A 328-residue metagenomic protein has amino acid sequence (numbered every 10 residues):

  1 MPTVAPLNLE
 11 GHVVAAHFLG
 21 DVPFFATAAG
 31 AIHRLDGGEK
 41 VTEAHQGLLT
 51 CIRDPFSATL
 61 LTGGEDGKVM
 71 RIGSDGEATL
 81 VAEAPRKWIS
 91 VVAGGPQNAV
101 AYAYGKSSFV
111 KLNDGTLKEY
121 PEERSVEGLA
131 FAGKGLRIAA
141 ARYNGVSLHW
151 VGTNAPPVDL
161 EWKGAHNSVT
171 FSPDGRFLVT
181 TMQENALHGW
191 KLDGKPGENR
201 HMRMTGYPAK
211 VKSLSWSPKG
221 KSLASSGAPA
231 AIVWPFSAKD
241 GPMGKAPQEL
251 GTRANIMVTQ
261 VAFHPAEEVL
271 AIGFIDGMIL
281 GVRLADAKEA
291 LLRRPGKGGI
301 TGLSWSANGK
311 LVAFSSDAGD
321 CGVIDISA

Functional and structural regions predicted by a protein language model:
M1-A328: WD40-repeat beta-propeller superdomains and closely related acidic/aromatic-rich repeat-like regions
